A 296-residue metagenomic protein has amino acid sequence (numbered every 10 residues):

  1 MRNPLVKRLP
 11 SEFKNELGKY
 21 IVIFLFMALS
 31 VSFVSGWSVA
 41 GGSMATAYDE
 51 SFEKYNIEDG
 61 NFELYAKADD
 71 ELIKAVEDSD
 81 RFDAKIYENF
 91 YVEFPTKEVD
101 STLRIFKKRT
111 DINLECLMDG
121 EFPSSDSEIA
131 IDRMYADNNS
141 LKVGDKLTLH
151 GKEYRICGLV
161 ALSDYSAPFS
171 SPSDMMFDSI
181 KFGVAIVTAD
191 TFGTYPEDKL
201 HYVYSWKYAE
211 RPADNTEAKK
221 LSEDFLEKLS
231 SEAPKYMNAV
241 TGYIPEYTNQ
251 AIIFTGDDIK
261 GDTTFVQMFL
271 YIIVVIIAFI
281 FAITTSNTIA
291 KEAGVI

Functional and structural regions predicted by a protein language model:
R2-F281, N287, K291: Membrane transport/envelope proteins' first extracytoplasmic loop
A293-I296: Conserved phosphate/oxyanion-binding catalytic-loop motifs
